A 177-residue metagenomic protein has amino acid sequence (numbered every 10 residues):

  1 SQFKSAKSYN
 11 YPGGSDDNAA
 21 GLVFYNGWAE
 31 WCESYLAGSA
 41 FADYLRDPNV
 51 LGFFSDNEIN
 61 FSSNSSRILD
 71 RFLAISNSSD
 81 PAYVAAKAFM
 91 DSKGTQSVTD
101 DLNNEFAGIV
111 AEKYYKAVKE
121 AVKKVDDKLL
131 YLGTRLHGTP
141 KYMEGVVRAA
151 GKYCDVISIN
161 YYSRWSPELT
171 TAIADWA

Functional and structural regions predicted by a protein language model:
S1, Y131-R135, I159: Short, hydrophobic beta-strand segments that form beta-sheet elements in well-ordered domains
S1-D56, S62: Acidic/aromatic-lined carbohydrate-recognition and catalytic surfaces of CAZymes acting on diverse glycans
S8-E33, S97-E112, H137, C154-R164: The substrate-binding groove and active-site-proximal loops of carbohydrate-active enzymes, especially glycoside
A20-V23, R46-G145: Polysaccharide-binding and catalytic clefts of secreted carbohydrate-active enzymes
C32-A42, E112-E120, E144-V147, T170-A174: Generic structural signal for well-ordered alpha-helices, preferentially at hydrophobic/aromatic core positions
G94, M143-A177: Aromatic- and acid-rich polysaccharide-binding/catalytic face of secreted or lumenal carbohydrate-active enzymes
